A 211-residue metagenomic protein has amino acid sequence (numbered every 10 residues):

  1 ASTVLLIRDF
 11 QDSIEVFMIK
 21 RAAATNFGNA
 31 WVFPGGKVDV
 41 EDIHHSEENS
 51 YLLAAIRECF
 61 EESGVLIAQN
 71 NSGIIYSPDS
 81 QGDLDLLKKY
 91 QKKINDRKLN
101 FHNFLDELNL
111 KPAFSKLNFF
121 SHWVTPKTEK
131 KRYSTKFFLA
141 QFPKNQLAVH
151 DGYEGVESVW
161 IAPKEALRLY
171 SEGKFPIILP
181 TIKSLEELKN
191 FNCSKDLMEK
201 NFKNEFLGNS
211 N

Functional and structural regions predicted by a protein language model:
A1, T25, E129-R132: A short catalytic or substrate-binding loop motif that flags glycine-/basic-rich loops and adjacent residues that bind
S2-L6: Short beta-strand scaffold segments in enzyme catalytic cores
R8-S13: Short acidic-glycine loop/turn motifs at beta-strand connectors
I14-E15, T135: Conserved catalytic motifs of the protein kinase core domain
E15-N95, K164-P176, F191: Conserved Nudix-box catalytic region and its N-terminal flanking loop in Nudix hydrolases and closely related
K37-E41, G82-N211: Nudix hydrolase/Nudix homology domain
